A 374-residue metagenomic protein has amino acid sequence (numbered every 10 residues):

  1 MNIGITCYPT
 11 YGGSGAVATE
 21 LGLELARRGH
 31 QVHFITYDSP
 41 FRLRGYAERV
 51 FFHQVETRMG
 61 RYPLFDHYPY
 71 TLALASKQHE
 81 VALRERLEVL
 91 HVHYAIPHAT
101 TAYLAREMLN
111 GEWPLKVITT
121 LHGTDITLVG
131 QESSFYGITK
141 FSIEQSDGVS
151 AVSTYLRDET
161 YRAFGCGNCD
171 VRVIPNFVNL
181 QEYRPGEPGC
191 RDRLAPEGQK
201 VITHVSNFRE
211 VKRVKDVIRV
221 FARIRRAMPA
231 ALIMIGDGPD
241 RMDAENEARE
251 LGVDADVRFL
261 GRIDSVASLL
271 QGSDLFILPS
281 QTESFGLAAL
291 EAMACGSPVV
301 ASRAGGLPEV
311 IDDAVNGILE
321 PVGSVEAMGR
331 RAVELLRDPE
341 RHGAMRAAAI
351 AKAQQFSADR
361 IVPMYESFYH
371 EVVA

Functional and structural regions predicted by a protein language model:
C7-Y11, L23-Y70: N-terminal strand-loop element at the rim of the active site of nucleotide-sugar-dependent glycosyltransferases
Y155, F177: Carbohydrate-associated surface elements
R184-E197, M364: A short helix/loop element that forms part of the nucleotide-sugar donor recognition site in Leloir-type
A195-F221: Conserved donor-binding/catalytic core segment of Leloir-type glycosyltransferases
R262, Q281: Aromatic "clamp/platform" in nucleotide-sugar-dependent glycosyltransferases that forms part of the donor/acceptor
P298-A301, I311: Short hydrophobic beta-strand element within catalytic cores of glycosyltransferases and related nucleotide-activated
D313-A314, I318-V325, E334-P339: Conserved acidic donor-binding segment of nucleotide-sugar-dependent glycosyltransferases
R341-Q355, S367: A short, well-ordered alpha-helix in the C-terminal region of glycosyltransferases
